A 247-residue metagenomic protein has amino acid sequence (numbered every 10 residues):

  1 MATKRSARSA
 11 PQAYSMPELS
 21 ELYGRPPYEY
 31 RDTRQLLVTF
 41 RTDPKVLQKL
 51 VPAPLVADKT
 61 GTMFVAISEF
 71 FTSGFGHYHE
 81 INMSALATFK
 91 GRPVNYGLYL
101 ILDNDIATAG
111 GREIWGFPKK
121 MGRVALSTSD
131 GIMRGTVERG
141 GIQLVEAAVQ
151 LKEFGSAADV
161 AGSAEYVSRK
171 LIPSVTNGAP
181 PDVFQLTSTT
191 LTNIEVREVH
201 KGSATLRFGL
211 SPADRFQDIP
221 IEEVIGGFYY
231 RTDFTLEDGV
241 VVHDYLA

Functional and structural regions predicted by a protein language model:
M1-Y78, R215, V241-A247: N-terminal domain-onset segments
A2-L19, E113-A247: Interaction-surface and assembly-scaffold signal
E18, D32-R34, L100-D103, K170: Generic alpha-helical secondary structure signal
P26-Y28, R41-K49, V56-A57, Y96-G97 (+4 more regions): A broad, low-specificity signal for short, low-complexity segments enriched in glycine/proline and polar/charged
L37-F40, M83-A85, T189-L191, A204-L206: Short beta-strand element of the conserved SAM-dependent methyltransferase core
K49-P52, I67, H77-H79, G97-Y99 (+6 more regions): Generic alpha-helix signal with a bias toward terminal, lower-confidence helices and secondary-structure junctions
F70-Q150: Aromatic- and glycine-enriched beta-alpha-beta binding-site module
